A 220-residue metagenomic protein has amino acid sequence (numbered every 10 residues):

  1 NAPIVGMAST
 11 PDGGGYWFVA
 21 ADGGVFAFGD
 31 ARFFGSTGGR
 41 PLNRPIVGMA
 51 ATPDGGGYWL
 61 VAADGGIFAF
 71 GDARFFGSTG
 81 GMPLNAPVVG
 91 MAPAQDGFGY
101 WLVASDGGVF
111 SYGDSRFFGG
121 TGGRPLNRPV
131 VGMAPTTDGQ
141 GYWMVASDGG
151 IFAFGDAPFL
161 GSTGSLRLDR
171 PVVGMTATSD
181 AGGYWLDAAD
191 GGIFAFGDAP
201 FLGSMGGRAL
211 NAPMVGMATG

Functional and structural regions predicted by a protein language model:
N1-G220: Trp/Gly-enriched beta-strand/coil motifs that build multi-repeat beta-propeller-like domains and related W-rich binding
